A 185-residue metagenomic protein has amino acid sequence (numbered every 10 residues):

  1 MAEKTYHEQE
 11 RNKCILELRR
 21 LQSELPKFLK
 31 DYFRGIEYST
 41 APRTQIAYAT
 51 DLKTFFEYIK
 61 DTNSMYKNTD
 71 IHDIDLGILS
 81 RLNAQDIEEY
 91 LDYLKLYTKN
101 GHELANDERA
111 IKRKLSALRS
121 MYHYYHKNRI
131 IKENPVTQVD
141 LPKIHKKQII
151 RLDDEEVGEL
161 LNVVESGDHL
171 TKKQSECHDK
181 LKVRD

Functional and structural regions predicted by a protein language model:
M1-I46, G77, R81: N-terminal DNA-binding module of tyrosine recombinases/phage integrases
F28-R43, K53-Q148, V163, G167-D168: N-terminal core-binding DNA-recognition domain of tyrosine recombinases/integrases
T44, K114, D153, K182-D185: Hydrophobic (often cysteine-bearing) scaffold residues that line and stabilize catalytic clefts of nucleotide/cofactor
N83, D153, T171-K172: Ser/Thr-centered flexible coil motifs
D154-V163: Short, charged, amphipathic alpha-helices and their helix-cap/turn boundaries
N162-D185: Basic, Lys/Arg- and aromatic-enriched nucleic-acid-binding interface segment
